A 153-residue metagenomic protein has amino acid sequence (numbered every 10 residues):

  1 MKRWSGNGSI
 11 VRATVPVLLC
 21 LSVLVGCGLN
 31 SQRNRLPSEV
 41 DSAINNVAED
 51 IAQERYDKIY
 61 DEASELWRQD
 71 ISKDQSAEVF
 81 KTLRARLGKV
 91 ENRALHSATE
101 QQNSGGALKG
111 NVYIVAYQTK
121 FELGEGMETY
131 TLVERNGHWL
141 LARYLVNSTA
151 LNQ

Functional and structural regions predicted by a protein language model:
M1-V25: Sec-dependent bacterial lipoprotein signal peptides
V25-Q53: Short, low-complexity N-terminal intrinsically disordered segments enriched in polar/charged residues
R33-N34, N45-E49, A63-D70, A116: Second-shell loop/turn segments in exported
D41-S42, D57-N111: Short solvent-exposed beta->alpha transition segments
A98-Q153: Exposed beta-sheet edge and beta->alpha loop/turn motif
